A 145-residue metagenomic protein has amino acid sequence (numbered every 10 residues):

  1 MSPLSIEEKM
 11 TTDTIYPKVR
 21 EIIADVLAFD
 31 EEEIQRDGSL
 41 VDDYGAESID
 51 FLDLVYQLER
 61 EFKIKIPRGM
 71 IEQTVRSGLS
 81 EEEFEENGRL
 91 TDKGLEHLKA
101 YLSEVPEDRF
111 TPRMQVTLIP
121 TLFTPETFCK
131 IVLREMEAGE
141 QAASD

Functional and structural regions predicted by a protein language model:
S2-D53, R60-D145: Phosphopantetheine-dependent thiolation modules in NRPS/PKS and related acyl-activating systems
